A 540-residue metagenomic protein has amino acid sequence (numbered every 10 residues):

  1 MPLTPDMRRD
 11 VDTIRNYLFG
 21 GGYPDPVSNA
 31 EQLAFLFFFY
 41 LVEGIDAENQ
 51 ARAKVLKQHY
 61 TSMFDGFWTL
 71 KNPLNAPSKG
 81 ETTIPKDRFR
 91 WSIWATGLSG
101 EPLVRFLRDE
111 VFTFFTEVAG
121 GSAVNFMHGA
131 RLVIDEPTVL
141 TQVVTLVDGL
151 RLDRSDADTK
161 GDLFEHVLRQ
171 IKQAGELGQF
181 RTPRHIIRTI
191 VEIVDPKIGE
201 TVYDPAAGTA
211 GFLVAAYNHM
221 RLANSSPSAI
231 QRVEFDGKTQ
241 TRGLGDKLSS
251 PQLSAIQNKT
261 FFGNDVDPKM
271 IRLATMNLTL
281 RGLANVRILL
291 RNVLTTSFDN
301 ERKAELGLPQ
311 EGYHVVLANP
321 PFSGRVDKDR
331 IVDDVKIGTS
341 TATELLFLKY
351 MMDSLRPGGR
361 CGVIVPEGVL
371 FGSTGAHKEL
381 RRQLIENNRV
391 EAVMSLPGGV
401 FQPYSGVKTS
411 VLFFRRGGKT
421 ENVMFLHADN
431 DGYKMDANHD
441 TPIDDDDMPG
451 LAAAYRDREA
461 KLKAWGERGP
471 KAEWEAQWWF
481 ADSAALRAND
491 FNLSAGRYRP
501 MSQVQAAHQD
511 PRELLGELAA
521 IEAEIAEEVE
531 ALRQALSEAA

Functional and structural regions predicted by a protein language model:
M1-I193, K197-I198, R287-T296, S395-G399 (+4 more regions): Non-catalytic, mostly N-terminal accessory regions of nucleic-acid modification and defense proteins
P2, Y23-P24, D327-A342, E367-A376 (+3 more regions): Short, contiguous acidic/charged loop-to-helix segments that flank catalytic cores in large enzymes
P2-T4, L317, P321: Basic, low-complexity intrinsically disordered segments
V27-N29, L33, Q252, I271 (+1 more regions): Conserved Class I SAM-dependent methyltransferase catalytic core
D153, A206, G263-D267, V315 (+5 more regions): Hydrophobic alpha-helical scaffolding
Q179-V315, S323-R325, D334, T341 (+4 more regions): Conserved S-adenosyl-L-methionine
T209, P268, L294-T295, P321-G324 (+4 more regions): Conserved nucleotide-binding/hydrolysis micro-motifs of P-loop NTPases
R389-V390, Q402-L451: C-terminal, active-site-flanking charged/polar segments
